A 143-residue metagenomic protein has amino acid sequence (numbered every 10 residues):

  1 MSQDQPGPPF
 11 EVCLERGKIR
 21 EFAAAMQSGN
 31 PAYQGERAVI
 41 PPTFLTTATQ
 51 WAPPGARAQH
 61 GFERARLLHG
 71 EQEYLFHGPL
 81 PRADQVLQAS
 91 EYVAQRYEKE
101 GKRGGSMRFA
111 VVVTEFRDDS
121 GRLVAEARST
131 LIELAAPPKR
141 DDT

Functional and structural regions predicted by a protein language model:
M1-E71, T143: Hot-dog-fold acyl-thioester-processing enzymes
F76, L80-Q88, Y92-T143: HotDog/MaoC-like acyl-thioester-processing domains
